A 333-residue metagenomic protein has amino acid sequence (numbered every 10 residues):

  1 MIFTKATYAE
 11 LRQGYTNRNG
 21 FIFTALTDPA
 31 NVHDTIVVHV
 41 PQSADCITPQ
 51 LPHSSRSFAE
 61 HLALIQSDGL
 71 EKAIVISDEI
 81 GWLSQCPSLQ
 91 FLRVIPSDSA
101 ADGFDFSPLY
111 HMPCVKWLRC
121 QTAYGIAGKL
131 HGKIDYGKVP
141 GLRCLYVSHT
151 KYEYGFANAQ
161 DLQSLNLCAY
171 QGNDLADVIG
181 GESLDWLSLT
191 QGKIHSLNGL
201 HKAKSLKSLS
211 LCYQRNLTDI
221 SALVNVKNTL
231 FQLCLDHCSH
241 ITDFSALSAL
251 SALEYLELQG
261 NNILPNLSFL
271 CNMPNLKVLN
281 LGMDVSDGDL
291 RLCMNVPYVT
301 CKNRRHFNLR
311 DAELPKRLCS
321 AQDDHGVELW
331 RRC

Functional and structural regions predicted by a protein language model:
T4-T7: Intrinsically disordered, low-complexity segments
Q13, N17-W82, S88-Y110, C114-Y154 (+6 more regions): Concave beta-strand-loop units of leucine-rich repeat
